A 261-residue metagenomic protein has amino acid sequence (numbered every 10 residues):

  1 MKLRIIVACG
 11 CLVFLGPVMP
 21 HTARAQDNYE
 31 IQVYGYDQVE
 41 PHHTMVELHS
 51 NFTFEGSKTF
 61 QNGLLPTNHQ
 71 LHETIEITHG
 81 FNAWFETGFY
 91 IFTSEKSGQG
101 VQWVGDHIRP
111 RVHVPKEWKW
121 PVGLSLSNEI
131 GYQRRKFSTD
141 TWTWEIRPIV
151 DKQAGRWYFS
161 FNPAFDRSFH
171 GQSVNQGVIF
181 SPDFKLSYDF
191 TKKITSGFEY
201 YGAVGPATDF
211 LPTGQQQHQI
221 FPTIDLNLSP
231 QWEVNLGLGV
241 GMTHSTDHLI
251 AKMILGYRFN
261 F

Functional and structural regions predicted by a protein language model:
M1-L3: N-terminal secretory signal peptides that target proteins for export/translocation
I5-F14: Sec-dependent N-terminal signal peptides
V13-T22: C-terminal segment of classical bacterial N-terminal signal peptides
R24-F261: Transmembrane beta-barrel domains of Gram-negative outer membranes and organellar outer membranes
